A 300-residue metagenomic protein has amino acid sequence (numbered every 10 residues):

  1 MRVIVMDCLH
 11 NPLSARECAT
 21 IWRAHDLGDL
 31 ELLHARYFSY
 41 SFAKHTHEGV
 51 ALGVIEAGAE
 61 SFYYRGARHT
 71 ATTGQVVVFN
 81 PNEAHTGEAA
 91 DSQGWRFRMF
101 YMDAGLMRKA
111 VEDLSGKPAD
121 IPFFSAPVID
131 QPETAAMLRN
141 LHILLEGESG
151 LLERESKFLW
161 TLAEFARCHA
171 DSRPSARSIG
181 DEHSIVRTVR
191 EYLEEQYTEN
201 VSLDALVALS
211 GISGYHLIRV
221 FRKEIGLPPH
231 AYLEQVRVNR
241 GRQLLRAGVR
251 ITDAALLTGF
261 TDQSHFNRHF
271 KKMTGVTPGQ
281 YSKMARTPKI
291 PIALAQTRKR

Functional and structural regions predicted by a protein language model:
M1-L9, K289, R300: Short, intrinsically disordered or compositionally biased N-terminal tails of bacterial proteins
D7-D120, G147-G150: N-terminal regulatory/effector-sensing and dimerization cores that precede helix-turn-helix DNA-binding domains
A51-V54, I185, Y232, D253: Residue-level recognition of specific faces of alpha-helices
R65, A90, A110-L114, C168 (+3 more regions): Residue-level signal for well-ordered alpha-helical positions
G74, H216-F221, H265-F266, F270: Short hydrophobic/aromatic patch on the recognition helix
P118-A135, H142-S210, K223-A231, Q235: Short, Lys/Arg-enriched, Trp-marked, Pro/Gly-tolerant hinge/linker segments that flank
E191, E195-D204, I212, R222-N267 (+2 more regions): Terminal helix-turn-helix DNA-binding modules in bacterial transcription factors
